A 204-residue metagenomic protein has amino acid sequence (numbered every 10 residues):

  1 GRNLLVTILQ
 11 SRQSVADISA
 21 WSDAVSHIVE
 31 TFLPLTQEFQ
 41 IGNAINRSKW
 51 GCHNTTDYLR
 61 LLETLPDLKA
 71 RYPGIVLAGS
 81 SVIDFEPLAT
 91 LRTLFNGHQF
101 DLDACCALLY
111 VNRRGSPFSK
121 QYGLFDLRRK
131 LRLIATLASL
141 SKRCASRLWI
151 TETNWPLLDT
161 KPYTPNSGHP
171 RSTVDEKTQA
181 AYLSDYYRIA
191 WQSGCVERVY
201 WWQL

Functional and structural regions predicted by a protein language model:
G1, G97-Q99, K142, T173 (+1 more regions): Glycine-centered secondary-structure boundary/capping sites
R2, E30-L33, A70, S139 (+1 more regions): Sec-exported extracytoplasmic/periplasmic mature domains
R2-I8, Q37-I41, L77-S80, D103-A107 (+2 more regions): Hydrophobic faces of well-ordered beta-strands that scaffold small-molecule active sites in alpha/beta enzyme cores
I8-Q10, L88-F95, S146-L148, Q203: A structural signal for the main folded, soluble domain(s) of proteins
R12-L133, T160-Y186: Active-site cleft segment of glycoside hydrolase catalytic domains centered on the general acid/base Glu
T36-E38, R147, T151-W155, G168-L204: Substrate-binding cleft of secreted/luminal carbohydrate-active enzymes
R60-E63, A70-G74, S139, W155 (+2 more regions): Polar/charged alpha-helical tracts
R113-T164, V196-L204: Glycoside hydrolase catalytic-domain groove-lining segments
